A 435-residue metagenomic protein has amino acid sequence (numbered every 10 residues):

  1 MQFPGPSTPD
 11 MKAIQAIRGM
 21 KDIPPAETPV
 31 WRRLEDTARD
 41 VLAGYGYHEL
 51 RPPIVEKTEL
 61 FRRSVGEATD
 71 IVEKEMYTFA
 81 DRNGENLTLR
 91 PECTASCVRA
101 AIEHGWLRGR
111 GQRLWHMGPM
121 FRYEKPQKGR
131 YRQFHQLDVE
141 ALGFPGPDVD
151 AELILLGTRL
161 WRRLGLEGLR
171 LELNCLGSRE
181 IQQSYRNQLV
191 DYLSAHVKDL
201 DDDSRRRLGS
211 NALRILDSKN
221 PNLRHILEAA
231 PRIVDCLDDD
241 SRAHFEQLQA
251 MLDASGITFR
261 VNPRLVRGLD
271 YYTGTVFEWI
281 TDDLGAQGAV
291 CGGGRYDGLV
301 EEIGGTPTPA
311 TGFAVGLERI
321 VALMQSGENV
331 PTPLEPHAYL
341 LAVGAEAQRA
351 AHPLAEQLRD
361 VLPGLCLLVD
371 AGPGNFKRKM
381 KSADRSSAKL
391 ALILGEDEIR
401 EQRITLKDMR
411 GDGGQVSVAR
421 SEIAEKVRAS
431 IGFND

Functional and structural regions predicted by a protein language model:
Q2-D435: TRNA-recognition modules of translation machinery and tRNA-sensing kinases, especially anticodon-binding
